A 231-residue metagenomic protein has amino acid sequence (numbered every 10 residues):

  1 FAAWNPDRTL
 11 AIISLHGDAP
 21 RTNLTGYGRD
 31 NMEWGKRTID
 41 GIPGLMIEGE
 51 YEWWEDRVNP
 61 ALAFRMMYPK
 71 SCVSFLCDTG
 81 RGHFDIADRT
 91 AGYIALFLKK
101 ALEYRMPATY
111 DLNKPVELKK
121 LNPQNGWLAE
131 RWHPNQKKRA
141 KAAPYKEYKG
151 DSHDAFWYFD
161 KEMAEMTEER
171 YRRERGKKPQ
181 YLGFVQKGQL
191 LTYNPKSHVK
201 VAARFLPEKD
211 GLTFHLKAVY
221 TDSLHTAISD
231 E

Functional and structural regions predicted by a protein language model:
W4, W34, W53-W54, W127 (+2 more regions): A residue-identity detector for tryptophan
N5, L10-R89: The feature captures the conserved acid-bearing segment of alpha/beta-hydrolase catalytic domains
N5, N23, N31, N59 (+5 more regions): Detector for Asparagine
T9, T22-T25, T38, T79 (+7 more regions): Residue-identity detector for threonine
T9-L15, L45-I47, V73, L98 (+4 more regions): Generic hydrophobic secondary-structure signal
K70-S71, T79-H198: Alpha/beta-hydrolase-fold serine-hydrolase catalytic core, especially in secreted/extracellular enzymes
L182-E231: Secondary-structure capping and domain/repeat boundary segments
